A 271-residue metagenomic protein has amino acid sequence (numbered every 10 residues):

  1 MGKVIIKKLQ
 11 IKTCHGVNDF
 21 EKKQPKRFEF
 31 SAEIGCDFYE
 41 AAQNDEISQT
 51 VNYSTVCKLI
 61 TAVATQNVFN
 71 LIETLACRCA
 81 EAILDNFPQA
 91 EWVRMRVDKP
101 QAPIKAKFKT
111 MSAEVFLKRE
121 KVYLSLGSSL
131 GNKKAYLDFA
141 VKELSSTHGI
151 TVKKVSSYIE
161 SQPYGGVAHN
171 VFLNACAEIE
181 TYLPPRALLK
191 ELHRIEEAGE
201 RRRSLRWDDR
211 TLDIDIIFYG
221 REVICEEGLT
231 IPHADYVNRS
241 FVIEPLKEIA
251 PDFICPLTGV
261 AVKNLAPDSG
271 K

Functional and structural regions predicted by a protein language model:
M1-V122, S128: N-terminal, polar/charged subdomain of small-to-medium soluble alpha/beta proteins
G2, K7, Q24-F30, E91 (+5 more regions): A generic structural signal for short beta-strands and their flanking turns/coil linkers
I34-C36, S128, E178-L183, G220-R221: Short beta-strand-to-loop capping motifs
D37-A42, R119-K121, S156, Y164-V171 (+2 more regions): Flexible, gly/pro- and Lys/Arg-enriched active-site loops
Y39-S54, F139, S145-P184: Short, surface-exposed acidic-centric catalytic microdomains
L59, V63, A82-N86, E143-T147 (+1 more regions): Generic non-transmembrane alpha-helical segments
R96-P100, Y158-E160, I217-Y219: Short loop/turn motifs enriched for small/polar and acidic residues
K121-L137, V141: Extended accessory regions or peripheral subdomains of proteins
